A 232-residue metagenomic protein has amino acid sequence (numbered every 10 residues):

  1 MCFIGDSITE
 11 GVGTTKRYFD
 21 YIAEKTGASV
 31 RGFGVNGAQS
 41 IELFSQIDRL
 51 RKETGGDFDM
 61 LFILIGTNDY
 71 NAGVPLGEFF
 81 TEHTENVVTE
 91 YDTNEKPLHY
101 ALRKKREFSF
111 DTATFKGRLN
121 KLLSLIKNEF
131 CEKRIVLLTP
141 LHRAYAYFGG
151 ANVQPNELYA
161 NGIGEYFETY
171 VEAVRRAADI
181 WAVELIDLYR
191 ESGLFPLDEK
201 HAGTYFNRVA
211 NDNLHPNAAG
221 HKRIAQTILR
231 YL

Functional and structural regions predicted by a protein language model:
M1-D57, L61, P196-K200: Serine-esterase "nucleophile elbow" of acetyl-processing enzymes
K25, D48-A218, K222, Q226-L232: Alpha-helical cap/lid subdomain in secreted, periplasmic, or secretory-pathway luminal O-acyl-processing enzymes
